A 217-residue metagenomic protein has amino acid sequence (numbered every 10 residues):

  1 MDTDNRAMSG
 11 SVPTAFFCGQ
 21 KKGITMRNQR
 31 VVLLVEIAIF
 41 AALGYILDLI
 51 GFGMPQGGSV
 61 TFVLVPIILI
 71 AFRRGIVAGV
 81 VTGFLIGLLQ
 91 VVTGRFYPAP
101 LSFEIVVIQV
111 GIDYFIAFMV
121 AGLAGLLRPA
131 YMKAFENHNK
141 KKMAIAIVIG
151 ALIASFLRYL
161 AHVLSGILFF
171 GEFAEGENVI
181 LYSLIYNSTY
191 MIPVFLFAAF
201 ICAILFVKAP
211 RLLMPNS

Functional and structural regions predicted by a protein language model:
D4, P13, Q20-A38, A130 (+3 more regions): Alpha-helical transmembrane segments and their cytosolic interface
G19-V81: Hydrophobic transmembrane alpha-helices
M26-R27, V31-I46, P100-H162, G166: Short helix-perturbing small/polar motifs within transmembrane alpha-helices
A38-A42, V65, V80, F84 (+7 more regions): Residue-level signature of the transmembrane alpha-helical core of multi-pass small-molecule transporters
G51, P55, T93, Y97 (+4 more regions): Membrane-interfacial segments
G57-L64, S102-G111, L181-Y186: Non-cytosolic membrane-interface motifs at loop->transmembrane helix junctions
T82, I86, T93-Y97, I116-A124 (+2 more regions): Alpha-helical transmembrane segments and their lipid-water interface positions in multi-pass membrane proteins
